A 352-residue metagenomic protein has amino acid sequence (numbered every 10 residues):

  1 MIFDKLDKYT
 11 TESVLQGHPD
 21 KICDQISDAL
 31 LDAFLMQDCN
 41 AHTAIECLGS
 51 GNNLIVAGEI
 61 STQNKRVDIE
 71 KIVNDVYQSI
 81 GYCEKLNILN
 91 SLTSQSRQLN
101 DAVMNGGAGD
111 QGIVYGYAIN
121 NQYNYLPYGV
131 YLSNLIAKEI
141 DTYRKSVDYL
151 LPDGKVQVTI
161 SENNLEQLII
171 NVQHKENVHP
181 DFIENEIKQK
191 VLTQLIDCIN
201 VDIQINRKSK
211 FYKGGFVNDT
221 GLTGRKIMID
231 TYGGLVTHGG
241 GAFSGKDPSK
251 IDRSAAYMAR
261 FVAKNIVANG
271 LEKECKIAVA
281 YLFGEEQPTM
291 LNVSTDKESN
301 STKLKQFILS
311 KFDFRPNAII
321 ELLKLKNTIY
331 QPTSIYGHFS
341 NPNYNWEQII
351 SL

Functional and structural regions predicted by a protein language model:
M1-H42, G49-S50, V130: N-terminal, positively charged regions that mediate nucleic acid binding
I2, S50, N120, N163 (+1 more regions): Short connector loops/turns at beta-strand edges and beta->alpha or beta->beta junctions
T10-S13, G51-N53, K71-G214, P332-I335 (+1 more regions): Glycine-rich, mobile lid/loop segments that gate access to catalytic sites or pores
Q25-A29, Y131, L135, S254-F261: Short amphipathic alpha-helical face segments that pack within enzyme cores and frequently flank/anchor catalytic
A44-T62, F283-Q287: Short, charge-patterned binding micro-sites
S50, E274-L352: Internal helix-turn-beta structural module
V178-I266: Glycine-rich anion/phosphate-binding loop at the beta-strand->alpha-helix junction
